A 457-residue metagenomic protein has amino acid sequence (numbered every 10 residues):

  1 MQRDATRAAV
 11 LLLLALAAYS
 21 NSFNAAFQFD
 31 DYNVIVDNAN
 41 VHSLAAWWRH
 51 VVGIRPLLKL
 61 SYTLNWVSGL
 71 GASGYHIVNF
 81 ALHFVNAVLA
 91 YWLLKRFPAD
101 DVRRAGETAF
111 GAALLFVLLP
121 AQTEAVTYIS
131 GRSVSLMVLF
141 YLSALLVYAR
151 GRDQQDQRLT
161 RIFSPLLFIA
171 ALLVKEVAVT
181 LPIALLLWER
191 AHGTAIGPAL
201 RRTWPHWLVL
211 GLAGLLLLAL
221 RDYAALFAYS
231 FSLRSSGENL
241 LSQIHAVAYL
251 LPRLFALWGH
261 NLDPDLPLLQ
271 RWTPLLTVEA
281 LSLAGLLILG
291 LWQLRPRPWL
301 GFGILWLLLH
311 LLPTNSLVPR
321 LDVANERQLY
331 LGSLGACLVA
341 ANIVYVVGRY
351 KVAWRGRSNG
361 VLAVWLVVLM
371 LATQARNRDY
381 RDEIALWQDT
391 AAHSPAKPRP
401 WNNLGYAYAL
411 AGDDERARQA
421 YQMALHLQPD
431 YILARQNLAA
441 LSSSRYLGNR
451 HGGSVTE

Functional and structural regions predicted by a protein language model:
M1-G448: Polytopic membrane enzymes that build or remodel cell-surface glycoconjugates and lipids
R450-E457: Alpha-helical repeat scaffolds
